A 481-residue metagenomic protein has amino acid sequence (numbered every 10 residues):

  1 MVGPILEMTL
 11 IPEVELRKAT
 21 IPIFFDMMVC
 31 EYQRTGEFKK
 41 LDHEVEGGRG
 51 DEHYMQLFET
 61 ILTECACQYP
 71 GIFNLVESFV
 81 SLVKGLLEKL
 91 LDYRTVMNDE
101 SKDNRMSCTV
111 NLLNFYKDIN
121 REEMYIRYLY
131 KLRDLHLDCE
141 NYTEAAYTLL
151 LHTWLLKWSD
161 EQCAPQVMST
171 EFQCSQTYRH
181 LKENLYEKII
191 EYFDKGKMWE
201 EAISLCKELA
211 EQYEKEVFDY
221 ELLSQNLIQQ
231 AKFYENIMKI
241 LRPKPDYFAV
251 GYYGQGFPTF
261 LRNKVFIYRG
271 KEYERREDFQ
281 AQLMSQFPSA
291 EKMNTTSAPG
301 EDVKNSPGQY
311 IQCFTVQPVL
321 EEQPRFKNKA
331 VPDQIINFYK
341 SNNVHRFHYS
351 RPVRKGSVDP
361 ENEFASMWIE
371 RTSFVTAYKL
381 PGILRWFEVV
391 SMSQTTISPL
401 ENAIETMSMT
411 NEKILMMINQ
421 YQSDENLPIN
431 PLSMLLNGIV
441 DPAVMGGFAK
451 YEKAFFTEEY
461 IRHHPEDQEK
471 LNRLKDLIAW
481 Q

Functional and structural regions predicted by a protein language model:
V2-P4, V110, Y130: Short, charged/polar, low-complexity loop and linker segments that flank or interrupt alpha-helical bundles
G3-S107, D118-R121, V167, C174-N184 (+3 more regions): Eukaryotic intrinsically disordered, low-complexity segments enriched for acidic and Ser/Thr/Pro residues that serve as
T63, L150, W154-K157, H180: Intrinsically disordered, low-complexity regions
V96-K102, T109, L113-I126, L135-D138 (+1 more regions): Alpha-solenoid helical-repeat scaffolds
L112-F115, Y125, L132, A145 (+7 more regions): Structural register within alpha-helical repeat arrays
Y116-K117, H136, L156, F193 (+2 more regions): Residue at a conserved register position within TPR or TPR-like alpha-solenoid repeats
E140-A145, F218-L222: Short coil/turn connectors between adjacent alpha-helices in alpha-solenoid helical repeat scaffolds
